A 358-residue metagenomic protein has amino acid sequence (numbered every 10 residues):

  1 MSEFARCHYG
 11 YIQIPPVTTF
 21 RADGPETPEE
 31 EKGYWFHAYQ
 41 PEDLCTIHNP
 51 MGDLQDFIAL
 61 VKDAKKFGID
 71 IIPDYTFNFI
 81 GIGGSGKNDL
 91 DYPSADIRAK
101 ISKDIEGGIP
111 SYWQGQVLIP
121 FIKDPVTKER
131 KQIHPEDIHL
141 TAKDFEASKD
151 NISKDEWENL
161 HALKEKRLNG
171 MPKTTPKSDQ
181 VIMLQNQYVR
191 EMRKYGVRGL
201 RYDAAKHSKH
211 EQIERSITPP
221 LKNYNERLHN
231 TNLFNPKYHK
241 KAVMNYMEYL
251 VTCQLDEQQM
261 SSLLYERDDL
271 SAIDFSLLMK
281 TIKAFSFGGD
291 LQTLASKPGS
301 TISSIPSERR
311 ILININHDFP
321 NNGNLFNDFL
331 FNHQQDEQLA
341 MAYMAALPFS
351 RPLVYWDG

Functional and structural regions predicted by a protein language model:
M1-D70, N78, S85-N88, K154 (+2 more regions): N-terminal structural segment of carbohydrate-active enzymes
S2, P15-V17, D23-E26, K32-Y39 (+4 more regions): Active-site-proximal helices and loops of the catalytic beta/alpha 8
S2-Y11, D53-I69, G86-F121, P125 (+1 more regions): An active-site-proximal structural segment forming one wall of the substrate-binding cleft that immediately precedes
A22-Y39, F79-D155, D268: Aromatic- and acidic-residue-enriched segments that line the glycan-binding/catalytic groove of carbohydrate-active
L44-T46, P172-T174, F326: A short, structure-level motif marking secondary-structure boundaries and short turns
I47-P50, P176-D179, L330-F331: Short, flexible loop segments at the rims of nucleotide/cofactor-binding pockets, characterized by
K143, W157, L250-T252: Generic structural motif
K154-V181: Glycine-rich phosphate-binding "P-loop"
